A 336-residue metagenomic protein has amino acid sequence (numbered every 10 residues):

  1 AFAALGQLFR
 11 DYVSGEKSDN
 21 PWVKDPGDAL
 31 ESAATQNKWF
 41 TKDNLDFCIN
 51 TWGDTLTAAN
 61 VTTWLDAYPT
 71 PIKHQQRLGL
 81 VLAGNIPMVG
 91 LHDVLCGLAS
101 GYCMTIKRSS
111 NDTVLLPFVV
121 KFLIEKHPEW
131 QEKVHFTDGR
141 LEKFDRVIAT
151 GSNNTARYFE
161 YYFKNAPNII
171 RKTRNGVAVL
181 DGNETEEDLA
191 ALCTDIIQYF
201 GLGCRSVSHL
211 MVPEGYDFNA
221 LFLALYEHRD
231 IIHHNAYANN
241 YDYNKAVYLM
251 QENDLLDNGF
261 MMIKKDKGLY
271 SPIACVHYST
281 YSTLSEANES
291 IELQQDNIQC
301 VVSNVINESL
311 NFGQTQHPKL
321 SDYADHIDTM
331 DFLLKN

Functional and structural regions predicted by a protein language model:
A1-R77, H277-S282, I298-I306: N-terminal Rossmann-like NAD(P)+-binding subdomain of aldehyde/semialdehyde dehydrogenases
L8, Y12, K126, A166 (+3 more regions): Change "in soluble alpha/beta enzymes" to "in soluble alpha/beta proteins
T63-K126, W130: Conserved small-residue-rich beta-alpha loop and adjacent elements that most often cradle the phosphate/pyrophosphate
L65-N85, T137-K143, T155, D257 (+1 more regions): Donor nucleotide-activated moiety binding/catalytic core segment of transferases that use nucleotide-activated donors
G90-L91, L116, A156-Y161, L180 (+1 more regions): Short glycine-/acidic-enriched loop or helix-start segments at secondary-structure transitions that form or flank
S109-D112, K172-G176, Q316-K319: Short, acidic/turn-prone active-site loops that include or flank metal/cofactor- and phosphate-binding residues
H127-Y216, A324-N336: Conserved NAD(P)+-binding/catalytic subdomain of aldehyde/semialdehyde dehydrogenases
Y199-N336: NAD(P)-dependent aldehyde/semialdehyde dehydrogenase
